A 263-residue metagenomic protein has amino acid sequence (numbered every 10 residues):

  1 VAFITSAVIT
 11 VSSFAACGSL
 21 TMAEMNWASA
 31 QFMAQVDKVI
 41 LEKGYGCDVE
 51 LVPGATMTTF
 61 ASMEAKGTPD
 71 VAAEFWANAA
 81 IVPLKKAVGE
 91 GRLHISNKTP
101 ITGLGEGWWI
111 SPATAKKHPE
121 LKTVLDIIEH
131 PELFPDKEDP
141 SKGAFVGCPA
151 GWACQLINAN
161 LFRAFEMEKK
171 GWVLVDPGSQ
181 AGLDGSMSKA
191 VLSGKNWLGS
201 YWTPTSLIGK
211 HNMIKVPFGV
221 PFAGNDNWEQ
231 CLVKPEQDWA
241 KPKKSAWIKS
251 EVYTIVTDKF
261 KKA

Functional and structural regions predicted by a protein language model:
V1-S12: Bacterial N-terminal signal peptides
A16-S29, C47-V52, K142-V146: Short, well-ordered beta-strand elements
M22-A23, K43-S62, K66-P69, L207: N-terminal secretory/targeting leader peptides
A28-C47, N160-R163: Short, polar/charged alpha-helical segment
T56-A113: N-terminal segment of the mature folded domain
A61-S62, P69-W76, V146-N225: Ligand-binding pocket segment of bilobal, Venus flytrap-like solute-binding proteins
L93-G147: A conserved helix-loop-strand patch within extracytoplasmic ligand-binding domains of the periplasmic binding
H211-A263: C-terminal lobe and pocket-closing loops of periplasmic/extracytoplasmic Venus-flytrap solute-binding proteins
